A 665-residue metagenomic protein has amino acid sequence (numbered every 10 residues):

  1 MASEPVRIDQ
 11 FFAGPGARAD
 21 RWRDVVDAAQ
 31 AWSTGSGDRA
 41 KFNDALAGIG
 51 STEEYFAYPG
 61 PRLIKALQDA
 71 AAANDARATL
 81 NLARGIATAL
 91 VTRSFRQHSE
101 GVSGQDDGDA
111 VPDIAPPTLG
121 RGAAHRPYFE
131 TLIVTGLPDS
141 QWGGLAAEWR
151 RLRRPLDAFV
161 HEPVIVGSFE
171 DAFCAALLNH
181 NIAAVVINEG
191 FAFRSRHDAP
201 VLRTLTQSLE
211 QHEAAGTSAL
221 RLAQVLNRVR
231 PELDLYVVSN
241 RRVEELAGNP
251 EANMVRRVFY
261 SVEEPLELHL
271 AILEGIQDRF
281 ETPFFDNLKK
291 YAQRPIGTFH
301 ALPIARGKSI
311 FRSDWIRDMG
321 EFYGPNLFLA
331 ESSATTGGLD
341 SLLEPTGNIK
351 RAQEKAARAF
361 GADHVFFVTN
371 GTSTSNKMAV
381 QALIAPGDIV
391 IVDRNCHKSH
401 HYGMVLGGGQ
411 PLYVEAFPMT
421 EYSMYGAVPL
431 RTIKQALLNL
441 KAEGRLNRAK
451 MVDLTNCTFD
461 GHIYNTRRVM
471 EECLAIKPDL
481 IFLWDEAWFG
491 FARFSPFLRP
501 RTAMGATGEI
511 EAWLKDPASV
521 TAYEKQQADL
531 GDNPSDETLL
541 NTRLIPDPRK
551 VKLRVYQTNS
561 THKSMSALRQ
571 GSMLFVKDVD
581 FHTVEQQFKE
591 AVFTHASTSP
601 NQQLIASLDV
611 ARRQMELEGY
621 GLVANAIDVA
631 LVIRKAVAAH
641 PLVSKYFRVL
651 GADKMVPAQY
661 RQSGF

Functional and structural regions predicted by a protein language model:
M1-Q30, T34, A78, L82-D106 (+1 more regions): Conserved N-terminal helix/loop that builds the PLP phosphate-binding region of the aspartate aminotransferase-like
E4, D9, G14-A115, R153 (+4 more regions): Conserved N-terminal alpha-helix of the aminotransferase class I/II PLP-enzyme fold
P112-L119, S399: Histidine-anchored nucleotide/phosphate-binding helix
G122-L137, W142-H180, V186-V238, L246-G248 (+4 more regions): Conserved PLP-enzyme active-site core in the AAT-like
P127-F129, V632-F665: Hard-cation-handling environments
L266-R358: Low-complexity, highly charged intrinsically disordered N-terminal segments that act as targeting/localization
P303, G371, G461-H462: Glycine-centered small-residue hotspots that permit tight backbone geometry or close packing
